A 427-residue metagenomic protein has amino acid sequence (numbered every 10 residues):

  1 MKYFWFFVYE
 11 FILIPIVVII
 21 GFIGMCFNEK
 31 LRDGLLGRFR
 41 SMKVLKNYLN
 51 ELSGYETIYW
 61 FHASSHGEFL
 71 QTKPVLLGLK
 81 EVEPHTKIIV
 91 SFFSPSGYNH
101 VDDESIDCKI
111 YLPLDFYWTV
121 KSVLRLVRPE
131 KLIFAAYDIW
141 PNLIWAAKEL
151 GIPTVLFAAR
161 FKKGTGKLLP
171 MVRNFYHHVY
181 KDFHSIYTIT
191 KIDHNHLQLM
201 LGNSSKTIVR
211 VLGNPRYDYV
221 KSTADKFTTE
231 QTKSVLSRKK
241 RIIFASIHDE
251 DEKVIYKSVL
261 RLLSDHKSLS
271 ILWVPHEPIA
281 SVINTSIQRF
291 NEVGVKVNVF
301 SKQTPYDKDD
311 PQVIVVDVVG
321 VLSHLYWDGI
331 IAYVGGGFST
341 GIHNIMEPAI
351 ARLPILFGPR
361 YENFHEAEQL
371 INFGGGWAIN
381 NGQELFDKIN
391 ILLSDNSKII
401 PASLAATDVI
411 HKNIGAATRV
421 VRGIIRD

Functional and structural regions predicted by a protein language model:
G21, M25-K226, I247-D249, L262 (+2 more regions): Active-site and donor-binding regions of nucleotide-sugar-utilizing enzymes
E68-V82, K221, D225-Q303: Conserved catalytic-core segment of nucleotide-activated headgroup transferases in glycan assembly
V127-K131, D309-T340: Acidic donor-binding loop of glycosyltransferase active sites
I152-P153, I330-I331, I350-P359, G375: Structural loop-to-beta junction motif characteristic of Rossmann-like glycosyltransferase folds
S323, M346-A351, E368: Short alpha-helical segment that forms part of, or immediately flanks, the ligand-binding pocket in carbohydrate-active
N363-K388: Change "using UDP/GDP/dTDP sugars" to "using nucleotide sugars
K398-K412: A short, well-ordered alpha-helix in the C-terminal region of glycosyltransferases
N413-D427: C-terminal alpha-helical cap of glycosyltransferases
